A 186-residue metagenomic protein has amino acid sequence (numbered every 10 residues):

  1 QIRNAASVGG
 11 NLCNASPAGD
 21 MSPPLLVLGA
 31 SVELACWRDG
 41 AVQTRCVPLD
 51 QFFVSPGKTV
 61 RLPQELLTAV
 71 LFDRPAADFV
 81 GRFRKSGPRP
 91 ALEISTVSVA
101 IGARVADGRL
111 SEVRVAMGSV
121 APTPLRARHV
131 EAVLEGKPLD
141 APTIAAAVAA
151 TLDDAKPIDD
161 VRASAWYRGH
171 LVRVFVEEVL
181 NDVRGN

Functional and structural regions predicted by a protein language model:
Q1-N186: C-terminal structural segment of proteins
